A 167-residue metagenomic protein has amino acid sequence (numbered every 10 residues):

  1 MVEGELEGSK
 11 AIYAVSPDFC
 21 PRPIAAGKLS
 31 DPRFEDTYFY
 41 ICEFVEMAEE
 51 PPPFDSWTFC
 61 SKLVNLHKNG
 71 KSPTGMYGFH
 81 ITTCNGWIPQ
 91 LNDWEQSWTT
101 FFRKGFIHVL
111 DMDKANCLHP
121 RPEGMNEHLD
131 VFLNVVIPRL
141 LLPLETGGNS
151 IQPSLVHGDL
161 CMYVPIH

Functional and structural regions predicted by a protein language model:
M1-T100, K104: ATP-binding pocket architecture of kinase catalytic cores
K28-R33, K71-G158: An alpha-helical support segment within catalytic cores of ATP-dependent transferases
F44, G158-L160: Short, well-ordered beta-to-alpha junction loops that form the rim of enzyme active sites and present histidine/acidic
Y163-H167: Catalytic activation segment of kinase domains across protein kinase-like and atypical kinase folds
